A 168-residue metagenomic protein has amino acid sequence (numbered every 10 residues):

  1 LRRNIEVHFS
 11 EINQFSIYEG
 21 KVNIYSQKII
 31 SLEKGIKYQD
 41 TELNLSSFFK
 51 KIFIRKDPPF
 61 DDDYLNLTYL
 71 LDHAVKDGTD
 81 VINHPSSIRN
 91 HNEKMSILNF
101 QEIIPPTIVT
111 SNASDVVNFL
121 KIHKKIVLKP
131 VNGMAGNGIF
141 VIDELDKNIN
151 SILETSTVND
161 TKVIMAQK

Functional and structural regions predicted by a protein language model:
L1-V109: Conserved N-proximal alpha/beta basic substrate-recognition cap immediately N-terminal to, or forming the N-lobe
S16-N23, H91-N99, K121-L128, D146-N150 (+1 more regions): Noncatalytic linker/hinge segments flanking ATPase motor cores
S31-K34, P59-F60, S86-R89, F119-L120 (+2 more regions): A short linear-motif detector with a strong N-terminal bias
T41-L43, I97-L98, D115-N118, E154-T155: Short, flexible, glycine/charge-rich loop motifs used to bind or transfer phosphoryl groups or to couple energy/partner
K76, N118-K121: Replace "anionic and nucleotidyl ligands
I82, P106, V127, M165-Q167: Short catalytic-loop micro-motif centered on adjacent basic/acidic residues
A113-S114, K121-K125, N132-K168: Phosphate-binding site of ATP-dependent enzymes
